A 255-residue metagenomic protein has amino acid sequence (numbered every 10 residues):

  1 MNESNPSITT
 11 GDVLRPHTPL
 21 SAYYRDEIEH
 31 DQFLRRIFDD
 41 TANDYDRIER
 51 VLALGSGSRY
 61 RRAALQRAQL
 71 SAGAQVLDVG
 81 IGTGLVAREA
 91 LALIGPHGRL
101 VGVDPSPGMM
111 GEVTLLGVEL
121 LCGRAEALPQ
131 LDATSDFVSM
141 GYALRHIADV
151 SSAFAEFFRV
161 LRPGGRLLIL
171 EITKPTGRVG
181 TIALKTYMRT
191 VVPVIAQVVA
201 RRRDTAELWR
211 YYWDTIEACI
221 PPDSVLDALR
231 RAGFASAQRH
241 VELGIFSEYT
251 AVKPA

Functional and structural regions predicted by a protein language model:
E29, K174-A228: C-terminal alpha-helical "lid/dimerization" subdomain adjacent to the S-adenosyl-L-methionine
L54-A72, E89: Conserved alpha-helix/loop element of class I SAM-dependent methyltransferases that forms part of the SAM/SAH-binding
Q75-L128: Class I SAM-dependent methyltransferase SAM/SAH-binding core
E126-V138: A short acidic, Gly/Pro-enriched loop at the edge of an enzyme's catalytic core that lines a small-molecule cofactor
D136-V150: A short SAM/SAH-binding and catalytic strip from SAM-dependent methyltransferases
S151-P163: A short glycine-rich, Lys/Arg-flanked "PGG" loop and its adjoining helix->strand segment in the class I
G165-I172: Conserved beta-strand signature within the Rossmann-like core of class I S-adenosyl-L-methionine
A232-A255: Core SAM-dependent methyltransferase catalytic element
